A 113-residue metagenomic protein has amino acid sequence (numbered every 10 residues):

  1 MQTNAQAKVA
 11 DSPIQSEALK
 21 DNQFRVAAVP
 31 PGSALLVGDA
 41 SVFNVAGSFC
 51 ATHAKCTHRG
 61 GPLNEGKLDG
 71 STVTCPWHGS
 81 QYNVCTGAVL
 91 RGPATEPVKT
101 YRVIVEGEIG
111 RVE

Functional and structural regions predicted by a protein language model:
M1-G70, N83-V84, P97-E113: N-terminal pre-ligand scaffold of iron-sulfur
C56, C75-H78: Short cysteine clusters
G70-P76, V89-V98: Short cysteine/histidine-rich metal-coordination sites, predominantly Zn2+-binding motifs
